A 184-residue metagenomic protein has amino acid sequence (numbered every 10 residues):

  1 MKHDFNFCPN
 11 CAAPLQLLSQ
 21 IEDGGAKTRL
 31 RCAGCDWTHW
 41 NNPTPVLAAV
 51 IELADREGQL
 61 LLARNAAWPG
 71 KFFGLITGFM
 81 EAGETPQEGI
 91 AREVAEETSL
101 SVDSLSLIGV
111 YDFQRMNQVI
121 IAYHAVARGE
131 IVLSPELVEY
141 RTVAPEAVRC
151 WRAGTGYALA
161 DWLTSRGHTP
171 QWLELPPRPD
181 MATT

Functional and structural regions predicted by a protein language model:
K2-A49: Acidic, metal-coordinating catalytic segment for phosphate/diphosphate chemistry, firing primarily on the Nudix
Q16-S19, L100-G109: A short coil-to-beta-strand element that immediately follows conserved catalytic motifs
G24-A26, P69, Q114-Q118: Short acidic/glycine-enriched loop/turn segments that link adjacent beta-strands
N42, L53-E96: Conserved Nudix-box catalytic region and its N-terminal flanking loop in Nudix hydrolases and closely related
V46-A48, E57-L60, I120: Short glycine-rich loop/turn motifs
Y111-E139, P145, W162: Active-site-adjacent beta-strand/loop module that shapes the phosphate/pyrophosphate-binding cleft
T142, E146-T184: Long C-terminal interaction/binding lobes of large macromolecular proteins
